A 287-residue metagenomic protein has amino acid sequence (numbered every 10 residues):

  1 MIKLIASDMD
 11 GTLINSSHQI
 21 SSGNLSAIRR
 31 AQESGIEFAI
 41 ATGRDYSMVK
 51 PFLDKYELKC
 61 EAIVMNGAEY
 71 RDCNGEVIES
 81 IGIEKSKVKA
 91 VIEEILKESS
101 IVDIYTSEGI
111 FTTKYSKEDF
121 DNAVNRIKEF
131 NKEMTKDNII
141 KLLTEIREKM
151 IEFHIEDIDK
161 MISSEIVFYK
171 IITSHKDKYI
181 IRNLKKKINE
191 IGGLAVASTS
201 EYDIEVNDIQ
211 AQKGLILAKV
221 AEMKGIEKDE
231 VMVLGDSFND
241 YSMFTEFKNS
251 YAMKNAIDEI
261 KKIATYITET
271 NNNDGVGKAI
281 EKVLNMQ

Functional and structural regions predicted by a protein language model:
M1-L4, D8, N15, I20-S22 (+2 more regions): Mg2+-dependent phosphoryl-transfer enzymes with acidic/Ser/Thr/Gly-rich catalytic loops
S22-K132, K136: Active-site phosphate-binding/coordination module
A31, T42, N66, I171 (+3 more regions): Residue-level signal for inorganic ion chemistry
F38, V102, A195-V196, S250: Hydrophobic beta-strand scaffold residues
Y46-K50, I180-I181, G214, D240-Y241: Short, well-ordered alpha-helical microsegments
Y56-L58, N66, E98, I191-G192 (+2 more regions): Short, structured coil segments at secondary-structure junctions
K59-M65, V196-A197, S250-K254, T268: Short hydrophobic/aromatic-enriched beta-strand-loop microsegments
E98-S100, E108-M232: Conserved acidic, metal-coordinating active-site core of Asp-based, Mg2+-dependent phosphoryl-transfer enzymes
